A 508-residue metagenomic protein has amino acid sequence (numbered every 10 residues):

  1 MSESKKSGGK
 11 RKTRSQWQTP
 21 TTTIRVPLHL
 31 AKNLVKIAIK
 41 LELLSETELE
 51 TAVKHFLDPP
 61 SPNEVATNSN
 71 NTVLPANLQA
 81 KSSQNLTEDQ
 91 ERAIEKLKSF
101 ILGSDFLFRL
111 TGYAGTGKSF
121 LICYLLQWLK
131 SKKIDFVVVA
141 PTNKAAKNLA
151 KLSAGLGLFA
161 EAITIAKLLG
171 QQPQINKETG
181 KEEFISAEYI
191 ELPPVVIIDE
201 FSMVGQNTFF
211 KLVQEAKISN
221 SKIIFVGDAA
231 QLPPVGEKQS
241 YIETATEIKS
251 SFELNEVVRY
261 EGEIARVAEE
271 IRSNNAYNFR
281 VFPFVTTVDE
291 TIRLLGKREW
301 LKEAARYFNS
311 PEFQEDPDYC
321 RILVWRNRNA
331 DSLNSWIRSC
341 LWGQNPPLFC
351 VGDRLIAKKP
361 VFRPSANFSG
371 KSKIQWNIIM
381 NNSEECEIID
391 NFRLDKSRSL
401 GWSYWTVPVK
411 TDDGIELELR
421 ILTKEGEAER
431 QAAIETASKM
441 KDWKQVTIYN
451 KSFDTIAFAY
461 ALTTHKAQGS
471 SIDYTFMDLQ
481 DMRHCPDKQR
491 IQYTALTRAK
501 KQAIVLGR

Functional and structural regions predicted by a protein language model:
M1-R25: Arg/Lys-rich, low-complexity, intrinsically disordered N-terminal tails that contact nucleic acids
L28-E64: Short, basic amphipathic alpha-helical segments that act as recognition/interaction helices in nucleic-acid-binding
S69-L86, T111: Conserved adenine-nucleotide phosphate-binding loops and their immediately adjacent elements
S83-G103: N-terminal pre-P-loop "Q-motif" helix
L97, D105, A229-N381, C386-T423: Conserved helicase motor core of P-loop NTPases
D105, R109-T116, F120, Y124 (+10 more regions): Conserved helicase motor core of SF1/SF2 NTP-dependent helicases
N176-E191: Conserved alpha-helical scaffold flanking the Walker A/P-loop in AAA+ ATPase domains
K396-R508: C-terminal accessory regions
